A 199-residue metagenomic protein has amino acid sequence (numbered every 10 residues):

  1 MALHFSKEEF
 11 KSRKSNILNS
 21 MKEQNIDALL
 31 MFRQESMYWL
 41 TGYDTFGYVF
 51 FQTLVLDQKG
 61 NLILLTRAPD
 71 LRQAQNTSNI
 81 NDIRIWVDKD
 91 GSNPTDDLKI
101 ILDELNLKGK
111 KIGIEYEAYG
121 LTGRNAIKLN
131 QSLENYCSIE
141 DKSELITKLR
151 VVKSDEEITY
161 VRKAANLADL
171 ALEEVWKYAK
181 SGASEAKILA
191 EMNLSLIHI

Functional and structural regions predicted by a protein language model:
M1-N61, E173: Terminal domain-start leader segments
F32-Q34, T66-A68, I114-Y119: Structural motif
L65-K89: Compact, glycine/acidic-enriched structural inserts
S92-T147: Non-catalytic accessory segments adjacent to catalytic cores
A165-V175, E185: Active-site pocket-lining segments that scaffold enzyme catalytic pockets across diverse folds
K180-I188: Short, charged, surface-exposed loops that flank catalytic or proteolytic processing sites
I197-I199: Conserved small/polar residues in nucleotide/adenosyl-binding loops
